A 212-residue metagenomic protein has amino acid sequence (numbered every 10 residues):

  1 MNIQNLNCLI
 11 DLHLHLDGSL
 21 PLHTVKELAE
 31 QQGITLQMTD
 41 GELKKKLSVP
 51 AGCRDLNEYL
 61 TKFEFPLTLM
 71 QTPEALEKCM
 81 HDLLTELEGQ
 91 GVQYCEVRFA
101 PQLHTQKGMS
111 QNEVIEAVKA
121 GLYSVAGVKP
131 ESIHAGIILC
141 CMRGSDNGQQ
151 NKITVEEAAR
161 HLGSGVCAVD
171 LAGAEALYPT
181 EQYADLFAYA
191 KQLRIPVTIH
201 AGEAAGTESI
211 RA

Functional and structural regions predicted by a protein language model:
M1-I195, A204-R211: Metal-cofactor-binding active-site regions of metalloenzymes
A201: Cytosolic ligand/metal-binding cores
